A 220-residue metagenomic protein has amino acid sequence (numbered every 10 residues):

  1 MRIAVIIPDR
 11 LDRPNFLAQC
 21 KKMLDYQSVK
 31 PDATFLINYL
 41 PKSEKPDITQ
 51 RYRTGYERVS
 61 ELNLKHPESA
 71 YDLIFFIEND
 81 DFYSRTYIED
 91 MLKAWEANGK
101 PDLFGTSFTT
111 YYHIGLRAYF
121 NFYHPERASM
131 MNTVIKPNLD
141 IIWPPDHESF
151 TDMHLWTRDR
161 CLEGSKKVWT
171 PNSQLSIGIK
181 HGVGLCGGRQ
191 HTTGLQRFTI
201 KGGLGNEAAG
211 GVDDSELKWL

Functional and structural regions predicted by a protein language model:
R2-A4, H154: Cell-envelope/extracellular polymer assembly enzymes that use nucleotide-activated donors
I7-P8, P31-K42, E78: Short beta-strand/loop segment that forms part of the nucleotide-sugar
D12-F16: Donor nucleotide-sugar binding loop of glycosyltransferases
Q19-D32: Short, acidic, metal-binding catalytic loop of nucleotide-sugar glycosyltransferases
L36-Y71: Active-site-proximal specificity loops/subdomain of glycosyltransferases
I74: Short aromatic/hydrophobic "clamp" motif used to bind/position activated sugar donors
I77, S84-F150: Conserved catalytic core of nucleotide-sugar-dependent glycosyltransferases
P145-L220: C-terminal catalytic/acceptor-binding lobe
